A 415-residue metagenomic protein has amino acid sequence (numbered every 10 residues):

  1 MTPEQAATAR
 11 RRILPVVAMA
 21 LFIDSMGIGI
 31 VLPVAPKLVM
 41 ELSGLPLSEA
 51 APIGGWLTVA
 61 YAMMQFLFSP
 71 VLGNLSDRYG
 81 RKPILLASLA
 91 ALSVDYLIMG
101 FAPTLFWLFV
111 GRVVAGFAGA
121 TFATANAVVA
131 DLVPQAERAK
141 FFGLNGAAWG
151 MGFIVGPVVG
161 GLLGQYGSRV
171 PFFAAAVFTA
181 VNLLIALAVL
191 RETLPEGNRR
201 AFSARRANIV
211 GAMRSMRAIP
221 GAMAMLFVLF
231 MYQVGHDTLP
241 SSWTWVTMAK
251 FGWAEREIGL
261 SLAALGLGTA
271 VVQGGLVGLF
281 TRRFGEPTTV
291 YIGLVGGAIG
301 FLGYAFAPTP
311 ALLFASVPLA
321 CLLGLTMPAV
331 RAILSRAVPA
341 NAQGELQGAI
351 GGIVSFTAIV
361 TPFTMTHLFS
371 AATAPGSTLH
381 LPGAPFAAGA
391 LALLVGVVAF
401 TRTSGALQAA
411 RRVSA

Functional and structural regions predicted by a protein language model:
T2-R11, R191-F227, K250, A415: Juxtamembrane intracellular "pre-TM" segments in multi-pass secondary transporters
V34-A51, S241-I258: Short amphipathic helix-loop junctions that connect adjacent transmembrane helices in Major Facilitator Superfamily/SLC
F66-L105: Conserved MFS/SLC helix-loop-helix module at the cytosolic interface between two early adjacent transmembrane helices
F68-G80, V272-E286: Helix-to-loop junctions at the C-terminal end of transmembrane segments in multipass secondary transporters
G111-G150: Cytoplasmic helix-loop-helix junction between adjacent transmembrane helices in 12-TM secondary transporters
G164-V177, H367-A392: A membrane-interface helix-boundary motif in multi-pass transporters
L183-V189, A387-A415: Multi-pass alpha-helical transporter architecture, strongest for 12-TM Major Facilitator/SLC carriers used
P287-V330: C-terminal transmembrane helical hairpin of 12-TM major facilitator-type secondary transporters
